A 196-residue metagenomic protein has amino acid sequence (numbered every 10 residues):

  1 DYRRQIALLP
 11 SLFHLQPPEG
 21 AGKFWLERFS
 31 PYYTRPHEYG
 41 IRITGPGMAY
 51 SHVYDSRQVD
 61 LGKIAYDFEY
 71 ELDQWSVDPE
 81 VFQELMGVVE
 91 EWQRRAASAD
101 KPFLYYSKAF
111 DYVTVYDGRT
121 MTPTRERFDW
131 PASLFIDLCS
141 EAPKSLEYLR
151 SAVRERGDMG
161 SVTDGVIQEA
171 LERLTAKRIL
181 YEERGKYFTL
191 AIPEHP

Functional and structural regions predicted by a protein language model:
D1, P31-P36, T122, K144-L146 (+1 more regions): Flexible loop/turn segments at secondary-structure boundaries
D1-F103: A structural motif corresponding to the C-terminal lobe/cap of the Radical SAM core domain
L15-P18, L104-Y106, L149, E172: A general structural signal for short secondary-structure junctions and capping/turn motifs
S30, Y39, A109-F110, R119-T120 (+2 more regions): A broadly conserved detector of short glycine/acidic/proline-rich loop/turn motifs that flank catalytic sites and bind
A65-F68, D111-V113, I179: C-terminal accessory extensions appended to soluble enzyme cores
R95-F103, K108-A109, V153-V162: Intrinsically disordered, low-complexity coil segments
P102-L134: Short alpha-helical segments that sit at the start of domains
R125-P196: Long, charge-rich, low-complexity alpha-helical segments
